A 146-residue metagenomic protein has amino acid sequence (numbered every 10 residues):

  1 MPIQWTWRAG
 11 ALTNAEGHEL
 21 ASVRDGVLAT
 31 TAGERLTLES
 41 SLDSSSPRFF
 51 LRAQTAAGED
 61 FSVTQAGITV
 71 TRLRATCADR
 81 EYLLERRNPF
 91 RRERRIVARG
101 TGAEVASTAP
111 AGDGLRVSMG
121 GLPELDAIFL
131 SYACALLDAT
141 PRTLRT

Functional and structural regions predicted by a protein language model:
M1-V70, A109-T146: N-terminal targeting and processing segments
N14, A98-G100: Short, acidic, Ser/Thr-enriched surface-loop or helix-capping motifs
R35, E81-Y82, G102: Extracellular beta-strand scaffolds
S45, I68, P89-F90, T101: Short strand-connecting beta-turns/loops that link adjacent beta-strands
E59-P89: Extended, positively charged loop/linker patches that create polyanion-binding surfaces
